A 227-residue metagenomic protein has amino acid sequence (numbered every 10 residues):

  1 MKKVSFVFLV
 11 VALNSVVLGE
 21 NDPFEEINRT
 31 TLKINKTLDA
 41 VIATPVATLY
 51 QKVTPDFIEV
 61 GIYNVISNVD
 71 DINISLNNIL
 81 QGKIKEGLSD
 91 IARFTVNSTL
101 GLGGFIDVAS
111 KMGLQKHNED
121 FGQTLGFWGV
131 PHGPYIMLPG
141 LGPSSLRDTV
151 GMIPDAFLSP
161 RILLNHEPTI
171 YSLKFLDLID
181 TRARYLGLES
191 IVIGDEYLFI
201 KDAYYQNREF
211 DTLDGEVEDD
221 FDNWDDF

Functional and structural regions predicted by a protein language model:
V4-N14: Sec-dependent N-terminal signal peptides
V17-N21: Boundary at the C-terminal end of the N-terminal hydrophobic targeting segment
D22, Q123, W128-F227: A structured, mid-to-C-terminal "fold-capping" secondary-structure block
P23, R29-P45, L49: Cationic, glycine-rich low-complexity segments
A40-N73: N-terminal, post-signal-peptide region of Sec/Tat-exported proteins
L49-T54, N77-G87: Helix-loop segments that flank and shape redox-cofactor active sites
N68, Q81-P143: Mid-length scaffold segments of soluble, non-membrane domains
